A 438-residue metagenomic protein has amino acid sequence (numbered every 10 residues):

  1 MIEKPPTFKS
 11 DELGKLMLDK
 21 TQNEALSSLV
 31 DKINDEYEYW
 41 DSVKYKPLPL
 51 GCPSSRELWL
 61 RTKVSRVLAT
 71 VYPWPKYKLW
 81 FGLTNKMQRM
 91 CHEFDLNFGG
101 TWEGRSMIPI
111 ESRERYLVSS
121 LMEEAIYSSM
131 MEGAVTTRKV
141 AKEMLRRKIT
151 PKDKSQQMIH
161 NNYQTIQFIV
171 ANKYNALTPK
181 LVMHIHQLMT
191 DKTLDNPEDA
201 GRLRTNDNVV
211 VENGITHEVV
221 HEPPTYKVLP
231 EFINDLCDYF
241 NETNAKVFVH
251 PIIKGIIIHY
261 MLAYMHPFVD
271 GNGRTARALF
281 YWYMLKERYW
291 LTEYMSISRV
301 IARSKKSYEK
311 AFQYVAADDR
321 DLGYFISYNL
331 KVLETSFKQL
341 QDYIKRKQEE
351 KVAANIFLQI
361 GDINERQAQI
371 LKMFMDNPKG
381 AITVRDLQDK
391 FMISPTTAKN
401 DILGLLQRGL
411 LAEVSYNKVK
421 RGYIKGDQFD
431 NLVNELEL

Functional and structural regions predicted by a protein language model:
M1-D270, R274-L438: FIC/Doc superfamily catalytic core
